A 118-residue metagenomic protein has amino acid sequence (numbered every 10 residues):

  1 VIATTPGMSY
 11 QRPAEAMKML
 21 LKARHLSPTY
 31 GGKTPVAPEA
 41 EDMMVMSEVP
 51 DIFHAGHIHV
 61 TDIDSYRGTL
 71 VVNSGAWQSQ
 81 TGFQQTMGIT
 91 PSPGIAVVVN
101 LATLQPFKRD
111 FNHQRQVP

Functional and structural regions predicted by a protein language model:
V1-P118: Extended recognition/assembly regions associated with phosphoester-bond processing machinery
